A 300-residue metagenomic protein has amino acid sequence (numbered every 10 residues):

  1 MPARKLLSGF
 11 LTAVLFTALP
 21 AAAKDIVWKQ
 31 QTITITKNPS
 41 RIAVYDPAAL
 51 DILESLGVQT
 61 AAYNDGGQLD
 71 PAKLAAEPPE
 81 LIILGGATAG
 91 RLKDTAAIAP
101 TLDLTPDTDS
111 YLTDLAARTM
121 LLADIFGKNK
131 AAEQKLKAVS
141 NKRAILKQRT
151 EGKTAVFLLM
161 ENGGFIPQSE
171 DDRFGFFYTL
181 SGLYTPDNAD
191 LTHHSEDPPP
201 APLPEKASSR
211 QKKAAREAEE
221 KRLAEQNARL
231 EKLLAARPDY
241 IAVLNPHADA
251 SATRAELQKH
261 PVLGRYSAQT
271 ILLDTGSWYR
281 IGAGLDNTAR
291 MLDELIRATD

Functional and structural regions predicted by a protein language model:
P2, A18-A48, K130-M160, N245-T253 (+1 more regions): Bacterial Sec-exported substrate-binding components of ABC uptake systems
S8-A18: Bacterial N-terminal signal peptides
W28, D65-A72, T192-E196, R210-L230: Short helix-initiation/N-cap motifs at beta->coil->alpha
R41-E77, L81-A87: A short, structured surface patch at a secondary-structure boundary
R41-Y45, A49-L53, A132-A215: Basic- and aromatic-lined ligand-binding clefts that recognize polyanionic substrates
P71-A87, P100, L230-L233, R237-A242: Proline-aspartate-enriched helix->loop->beta-strand connector
L92-L121, L272: Flexible loop/hinge segments that line or gate small-molecule binding clefts
T113-A117, A236, Y240-D300: Structured C-terminal subdomain patch of bacterial secreted/periplasmic proteins
